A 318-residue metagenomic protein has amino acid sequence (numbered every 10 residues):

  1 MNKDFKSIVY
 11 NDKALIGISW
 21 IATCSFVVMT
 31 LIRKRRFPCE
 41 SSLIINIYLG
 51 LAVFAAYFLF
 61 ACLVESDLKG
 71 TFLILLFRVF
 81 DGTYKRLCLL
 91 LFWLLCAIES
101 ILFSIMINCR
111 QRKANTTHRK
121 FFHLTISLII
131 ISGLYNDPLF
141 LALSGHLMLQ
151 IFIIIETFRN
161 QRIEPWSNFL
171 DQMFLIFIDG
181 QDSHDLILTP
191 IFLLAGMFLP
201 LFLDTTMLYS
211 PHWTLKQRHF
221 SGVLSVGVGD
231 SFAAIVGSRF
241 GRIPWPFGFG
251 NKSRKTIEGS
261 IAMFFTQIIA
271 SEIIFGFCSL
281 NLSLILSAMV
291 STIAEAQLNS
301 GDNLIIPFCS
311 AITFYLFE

Functional and structural regions predicted by a protein language model:
M1-E318: Hydrophobic alpha-helical transmembrane segments
